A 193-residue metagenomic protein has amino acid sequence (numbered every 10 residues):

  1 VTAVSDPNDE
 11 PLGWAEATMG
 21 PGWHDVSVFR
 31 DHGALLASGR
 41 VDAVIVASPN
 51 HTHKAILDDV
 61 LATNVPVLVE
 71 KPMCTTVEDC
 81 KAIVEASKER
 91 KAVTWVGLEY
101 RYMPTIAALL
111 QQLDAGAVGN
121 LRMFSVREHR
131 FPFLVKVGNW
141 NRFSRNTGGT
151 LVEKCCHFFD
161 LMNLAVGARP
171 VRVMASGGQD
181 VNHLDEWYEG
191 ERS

Functional and structural regions predicted by a protein language model:
V1-G22: N-terminal Rossmann-like dinucleotide-binding module
A3, D42-A43, M123: Short, Asp-centered acidic motifs that coordinate Mg2+ and/or phosphate in catalytic or ligand-binding sites
A17, G33, K81, F159-N163: Active-site phosphate/pyrophosphate- and oxyanion-stabilizing loops and adjacent acidic/basic residues in soluble
D25-D31: Conserved SAM-binding strand-loop segment of SAM-dependent methyltransferases
F29, L68, V93-W95, S125 (+1 more regions): Structural detector of well-ordered beta-strand residues that form the stable sheet scaffold of enzyme domains
H32-L36, L110: Short hydrophobic/charged patches on amphipathic alpha-helices used for structural packing and interfaces
L36-S38, A43, P49-N50, K54-R101 (+1 more regions): Beta-strand-loop-alpha-helix segment that lines the small-molecule cofactor/substrate pocket of alpha/beta enzymes
Y100-S193: Predominantly a Rossmann-like dinucleotide-binding segment in NAD(P)-dependent oxidoreductases
